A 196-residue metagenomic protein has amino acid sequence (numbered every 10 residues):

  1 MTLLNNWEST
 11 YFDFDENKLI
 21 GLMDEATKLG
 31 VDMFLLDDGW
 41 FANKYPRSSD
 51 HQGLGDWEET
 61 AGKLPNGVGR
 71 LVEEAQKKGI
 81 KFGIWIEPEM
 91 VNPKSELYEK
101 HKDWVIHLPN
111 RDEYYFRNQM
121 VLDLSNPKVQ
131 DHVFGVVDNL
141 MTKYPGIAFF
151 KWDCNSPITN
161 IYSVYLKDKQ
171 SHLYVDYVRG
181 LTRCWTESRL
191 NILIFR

Functional and structural regions predicted by a protein language model:
L3, M33-L35, G83-W85, K151 (+1 more regions): Structured core elements
L3-S9, G53-E58, N118-L122, Q170: Glycine- and acidic
T10-E99, V105, D131-G135, D176-R183: Aromatic- and glycine-enriched glycan-recognition loops and surfaces that form the carbohydrate-binding subsites
K63-G67, K77, E99-R196: Active-site neighborhood of glycoside hydrolase catalytic domains
